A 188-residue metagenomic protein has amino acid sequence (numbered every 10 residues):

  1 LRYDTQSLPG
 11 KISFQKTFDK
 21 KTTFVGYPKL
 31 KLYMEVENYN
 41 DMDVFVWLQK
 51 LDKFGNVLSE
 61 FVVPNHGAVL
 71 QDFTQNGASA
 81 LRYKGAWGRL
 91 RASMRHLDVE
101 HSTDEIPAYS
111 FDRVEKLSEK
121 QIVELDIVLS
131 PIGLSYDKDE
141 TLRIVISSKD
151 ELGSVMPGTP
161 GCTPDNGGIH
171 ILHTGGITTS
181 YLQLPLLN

Functional and structural regions predicted by a protein language model:
L1-N188: Glycine/threonine-rich phosphate-binding loop and adjacent beta-strand/alpha-helix elements that clamp
